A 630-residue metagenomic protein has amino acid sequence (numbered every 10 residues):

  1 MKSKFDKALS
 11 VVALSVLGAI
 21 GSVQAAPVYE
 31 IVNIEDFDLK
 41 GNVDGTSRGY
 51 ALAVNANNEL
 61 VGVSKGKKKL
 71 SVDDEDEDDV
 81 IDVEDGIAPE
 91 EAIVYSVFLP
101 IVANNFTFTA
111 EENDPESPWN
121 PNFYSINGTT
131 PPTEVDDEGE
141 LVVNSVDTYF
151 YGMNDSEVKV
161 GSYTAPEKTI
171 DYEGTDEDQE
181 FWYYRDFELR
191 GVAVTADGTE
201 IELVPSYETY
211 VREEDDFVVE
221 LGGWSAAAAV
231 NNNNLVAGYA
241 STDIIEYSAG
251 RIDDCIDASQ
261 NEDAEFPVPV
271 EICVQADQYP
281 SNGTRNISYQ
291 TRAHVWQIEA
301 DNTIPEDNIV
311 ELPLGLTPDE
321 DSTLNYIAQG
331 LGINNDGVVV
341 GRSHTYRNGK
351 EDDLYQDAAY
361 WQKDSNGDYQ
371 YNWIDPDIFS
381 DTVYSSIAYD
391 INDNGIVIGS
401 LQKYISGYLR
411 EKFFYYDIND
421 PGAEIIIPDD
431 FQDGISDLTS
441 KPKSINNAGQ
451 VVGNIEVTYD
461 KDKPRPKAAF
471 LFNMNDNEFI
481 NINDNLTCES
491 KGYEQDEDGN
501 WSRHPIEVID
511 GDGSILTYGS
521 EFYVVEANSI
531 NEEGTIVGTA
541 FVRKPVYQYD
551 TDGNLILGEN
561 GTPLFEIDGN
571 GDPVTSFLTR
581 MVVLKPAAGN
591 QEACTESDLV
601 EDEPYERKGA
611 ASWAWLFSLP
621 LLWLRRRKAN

Functional and structural regions predicted by a protein language model:
K2-S10, W613: Bacterial N-terminal signal peptides that target proteins for export
K7, K628-N630: N-terminal alpha-helical membrane-insertion module
S10-A19, S618-P620: Bacterial N-terminal signal peptides
V16-A25, R626-R627: C-terminal segment of classical bacterial N-terminal signal peptides
Q24-W613: Residue-level hotspots at or immediately adjacent to binding/recognition sites across diverse folds
S612-K628: A cross-kingdom C-terminal cell-surface attachment/processing module
